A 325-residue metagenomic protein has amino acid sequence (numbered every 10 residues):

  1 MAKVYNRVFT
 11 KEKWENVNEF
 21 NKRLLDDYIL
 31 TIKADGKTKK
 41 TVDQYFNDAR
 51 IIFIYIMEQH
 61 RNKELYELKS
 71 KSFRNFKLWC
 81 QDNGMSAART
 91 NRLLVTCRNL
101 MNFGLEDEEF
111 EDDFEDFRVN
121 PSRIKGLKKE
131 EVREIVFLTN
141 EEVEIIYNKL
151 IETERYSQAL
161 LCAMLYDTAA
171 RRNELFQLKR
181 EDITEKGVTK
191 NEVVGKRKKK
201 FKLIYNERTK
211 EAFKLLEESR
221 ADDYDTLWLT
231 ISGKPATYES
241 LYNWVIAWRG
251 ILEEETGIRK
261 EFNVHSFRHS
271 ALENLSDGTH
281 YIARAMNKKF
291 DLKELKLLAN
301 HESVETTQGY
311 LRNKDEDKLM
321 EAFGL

Functional and structural regions predicted by a protein language model:
V8-F9, L25-R133, Y224: N-terminal core-binding DNA-recognition domain of tyrosine recombinases/integrases
V42, C97, L161-C162, A169 (+2 more regions): Alpha-helix N-cap/helix-start motif at helix boundaries, enriched for small hydrophobics
G126-I145, K196-R208, A221-Y224: DNA breakage-rejoining catalytic core of tyrosine-based enzymes
N140-R172: Basic, Lys/Arg- and aromatic-enriched nucleic-acid-binding interface segment
T168, N173, Q177-A212: Conserved tyrosine-mediated DNA breakage-rejoining catalytic core shared by Y-recombinases
V194, A299-L325: Catalytic-site neighborhood detector that most strongly recognizes the C-terminal catalytic loop/helix of tyrosine
N206-R259, A271: Active-site/catalytic core of tyrosine-dependent DNA strand-transfer enzymes
N243-L297, V304: Short, basic (Lys/Arg/His-rich) helix/loop patches that form interaction surfaces in the mid-to-C-terminal regions
